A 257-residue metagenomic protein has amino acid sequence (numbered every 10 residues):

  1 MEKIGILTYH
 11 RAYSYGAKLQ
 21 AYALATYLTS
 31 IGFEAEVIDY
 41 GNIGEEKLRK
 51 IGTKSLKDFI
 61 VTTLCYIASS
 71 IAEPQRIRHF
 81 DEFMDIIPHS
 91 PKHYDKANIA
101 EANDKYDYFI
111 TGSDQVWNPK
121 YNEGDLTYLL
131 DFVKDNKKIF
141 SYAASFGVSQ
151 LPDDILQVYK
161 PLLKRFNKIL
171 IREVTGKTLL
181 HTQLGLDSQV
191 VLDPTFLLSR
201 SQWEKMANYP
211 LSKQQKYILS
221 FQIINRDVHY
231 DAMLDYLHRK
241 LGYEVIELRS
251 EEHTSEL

Functional and structural regions predicted by a protein language model:
M1-E2, K105, F132-N136, W203-Y217: Nucleotide-sugar donor-binding and catalytic loop/hinge architecture of NDP-sugar-dependent glycosyltransferases
L7-Y15, L19-P161, Y209: Aromatic- and Gly/Pro-rich donor/ligand-binding loops that form nucleotide- or phosphate-bearing donor binding pockets
G16-A23, G176, H229, M233: Conserved alpha-helical elements of sugar-nucleotide-dependent glycosyltransferases
D104-Y108, N167, K216, E256: Conserved acidic residues
V116, T175-G176: Alpha-helix capping/helix-boundary segments
A143-G147, L179-L180, Q222, H229-S255: Catalytic donor nucleotide-activated moiety binding site of glycosyltransferases and closely related
F166-E173: A short beta-strand/loop micro-motif in the catalytic core of glycosyltransferases that engages the nucleotide-sugar
K177-T195: Helix-loop-beta element that forms the nucleotide-linked donor phosphate-binding surface in glycosyltransferases
